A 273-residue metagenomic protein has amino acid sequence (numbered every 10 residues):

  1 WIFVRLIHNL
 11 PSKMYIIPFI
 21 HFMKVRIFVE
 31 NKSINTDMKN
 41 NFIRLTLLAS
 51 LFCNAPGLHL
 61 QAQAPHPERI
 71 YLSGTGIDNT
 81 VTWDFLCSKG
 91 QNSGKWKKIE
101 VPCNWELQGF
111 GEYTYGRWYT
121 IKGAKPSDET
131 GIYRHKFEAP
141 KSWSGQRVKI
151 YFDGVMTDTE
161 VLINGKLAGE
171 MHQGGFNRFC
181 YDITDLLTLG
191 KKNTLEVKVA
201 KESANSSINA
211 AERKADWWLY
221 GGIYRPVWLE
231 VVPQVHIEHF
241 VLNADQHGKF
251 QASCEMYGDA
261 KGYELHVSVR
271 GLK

Functional and structural regions predicted by a protein language model:
V4, V25, V29-E30, D37 (+1 more regions): Acidic, Ala/Val/Gly-enriched low-complexity intrinsically disordered segments
M38-R44: Positively charged n-region of N-terminal signal peptides that target proteins for export
T46-G57: Bacterial N-terminal signal peptides
A62-T120, K198-S207: Accessory carbohydrate-binding/adhesion or oligomerization-edge regions at the termini of glycan-active proteins
A64-R69, L86-G90, D128-H239, D259 (+2 more regions): Accessory beta-strand-rich segments of carbohydrate-active enzymes
V148, G248-C254: Structural beta-strand segments of beta-rich domains
